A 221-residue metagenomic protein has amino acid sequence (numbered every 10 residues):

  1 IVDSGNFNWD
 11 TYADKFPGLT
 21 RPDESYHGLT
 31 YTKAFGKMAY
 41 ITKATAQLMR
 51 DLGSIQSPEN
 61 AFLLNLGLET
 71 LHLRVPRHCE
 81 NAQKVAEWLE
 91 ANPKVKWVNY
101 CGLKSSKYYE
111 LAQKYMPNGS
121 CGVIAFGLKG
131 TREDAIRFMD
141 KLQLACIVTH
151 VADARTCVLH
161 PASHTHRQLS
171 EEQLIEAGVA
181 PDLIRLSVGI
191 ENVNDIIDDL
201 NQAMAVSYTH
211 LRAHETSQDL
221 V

Functional and structural regions predicted by a protein language model:
V2-V123, G127-C157, A162: Active-site C-terminal subdomain of aminotransferase-like
C157-D182: Glycine-rich phosphate/pyrophosphate-binding loop and adjacent beta-alpha nucleotide/cofactor-binding cores
L186: Pyridoxal 5′-phosphate
V193-I197: Short, amphipathic alpha-helical "lid/cap" segments that border enzyme active or binding sites
D199, A203-V206: C-terminal alpha-helix
T209-T216: Conserved small/polar residues in nucleotide/adenosyl-binding loops
